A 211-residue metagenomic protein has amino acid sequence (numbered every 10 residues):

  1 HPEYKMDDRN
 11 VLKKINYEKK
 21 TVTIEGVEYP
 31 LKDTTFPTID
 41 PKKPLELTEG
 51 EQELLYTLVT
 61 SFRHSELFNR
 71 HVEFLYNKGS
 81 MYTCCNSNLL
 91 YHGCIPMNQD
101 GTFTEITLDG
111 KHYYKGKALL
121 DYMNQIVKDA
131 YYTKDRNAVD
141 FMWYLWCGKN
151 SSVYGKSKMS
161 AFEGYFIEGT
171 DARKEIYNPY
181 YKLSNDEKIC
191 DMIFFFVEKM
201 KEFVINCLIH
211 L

Functional and structural regions predicted by a protein language model:
H1-L211: Feature recognizes metal-dependent phosphohydrolase scaffolds
